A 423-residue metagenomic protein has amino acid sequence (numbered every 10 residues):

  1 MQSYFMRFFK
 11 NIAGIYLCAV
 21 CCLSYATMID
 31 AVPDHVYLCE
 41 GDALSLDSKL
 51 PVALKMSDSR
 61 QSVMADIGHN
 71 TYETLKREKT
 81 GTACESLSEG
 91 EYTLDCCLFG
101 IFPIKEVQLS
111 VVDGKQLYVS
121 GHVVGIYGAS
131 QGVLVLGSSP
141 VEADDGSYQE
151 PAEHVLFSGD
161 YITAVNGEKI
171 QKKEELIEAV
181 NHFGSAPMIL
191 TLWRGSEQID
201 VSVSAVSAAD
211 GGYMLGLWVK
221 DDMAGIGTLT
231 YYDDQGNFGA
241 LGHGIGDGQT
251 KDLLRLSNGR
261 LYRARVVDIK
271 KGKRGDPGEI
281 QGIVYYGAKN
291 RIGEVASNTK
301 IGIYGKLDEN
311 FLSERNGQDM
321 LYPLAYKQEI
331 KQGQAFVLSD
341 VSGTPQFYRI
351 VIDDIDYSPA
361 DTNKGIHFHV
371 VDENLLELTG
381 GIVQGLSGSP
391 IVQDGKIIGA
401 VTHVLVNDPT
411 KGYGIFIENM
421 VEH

Functional and structural regions predicted by a protein language model:
M1-A53, L229, P409-G412, F416-H423: Gram-positive cell-envelope targeting signals
R7, N11, Y16, C22-P33 (+2 more regions): Interdomain regulatory linker/hinge segments that flank or connect interaction modules in polarity/junction/synaptic
A43-T74: Short extracytoplasmic
M64-R77, A152-E174, I391-D394, I398-H403: Conserved PDZ fold ligand-binding element
E78-L87, A164-E197, D408-T410, I415-N419: PDZ domains, with a preference for the canonical peptide-binding region formed by the helix
C96-G100, I104-G114, I177-L217: PDZ-domain C-terminal substructure recognizer with occasional recognition of PDZ-binding tails
S147-Y161, G184, G381-G385: A short glycine-leucine-enriched loop at secondary-structure breakpoints that most characteristically corresponds
S204-G380, Q384, Q393-K396, T402 (+1 more regions): Serine endopeptidase catalytic core focused on the charge-relay Asp
